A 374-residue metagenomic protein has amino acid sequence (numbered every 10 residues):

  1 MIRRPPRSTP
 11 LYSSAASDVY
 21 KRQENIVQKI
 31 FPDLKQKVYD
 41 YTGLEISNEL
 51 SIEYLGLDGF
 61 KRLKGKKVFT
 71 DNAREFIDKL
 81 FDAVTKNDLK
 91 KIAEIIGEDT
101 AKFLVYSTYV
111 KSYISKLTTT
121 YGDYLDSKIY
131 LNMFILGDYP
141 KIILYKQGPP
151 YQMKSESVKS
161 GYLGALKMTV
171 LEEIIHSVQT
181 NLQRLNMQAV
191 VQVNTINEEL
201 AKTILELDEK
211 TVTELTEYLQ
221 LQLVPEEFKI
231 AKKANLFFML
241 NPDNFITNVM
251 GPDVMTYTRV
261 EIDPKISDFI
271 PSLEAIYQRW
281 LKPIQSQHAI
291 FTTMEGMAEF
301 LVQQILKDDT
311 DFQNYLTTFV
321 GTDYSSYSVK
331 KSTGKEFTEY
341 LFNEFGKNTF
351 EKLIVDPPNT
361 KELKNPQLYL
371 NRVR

Functional and structural regions predicted by a protein language model:
M1-Y20: Single conserved hydrophobic/aromatic residue that forms the stacking wall/gate of nucleotide- or nucleobase-binding
S17, D138-S160, E198, K202 (+2 more regions): A solvent-exposed, charged loop/short amphipathic helix patch at secondary-structure junctions
S17-T70: N-terminal mature-domain "stem" immediately C-terminal to a signal peptide or N-terminal signal-anchor/transmembrane
G59-F81, N197-I204: Charged, often glycine-rich, active-site loop that binds/positions anionic groups
F69-K167, I174-M187: Active-site scaffold of zinc-dependent metalloenzymes
T70-L117, E209-F269: Low-complexity, serine/threonine/proline-enriched polar segments
G164, T180-L223: Post-HEXXH active-site segment of zinc metalloproteases
L240-R374: Pan-zinc metallopeptidase signature
